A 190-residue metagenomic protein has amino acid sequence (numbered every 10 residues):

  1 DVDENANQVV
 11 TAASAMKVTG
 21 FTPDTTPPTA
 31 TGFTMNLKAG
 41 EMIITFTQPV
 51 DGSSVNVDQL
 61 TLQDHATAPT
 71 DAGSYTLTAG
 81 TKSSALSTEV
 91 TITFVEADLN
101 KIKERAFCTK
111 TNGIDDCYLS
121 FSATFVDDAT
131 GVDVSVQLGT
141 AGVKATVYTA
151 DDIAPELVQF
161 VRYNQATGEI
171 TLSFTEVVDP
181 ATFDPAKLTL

Functional and structural regions predicted by a protein language model:
D1-L190: Non-catalytic beta-sheet/beta-sandwich ligand-binding modules that flank or precede catalytic cores
